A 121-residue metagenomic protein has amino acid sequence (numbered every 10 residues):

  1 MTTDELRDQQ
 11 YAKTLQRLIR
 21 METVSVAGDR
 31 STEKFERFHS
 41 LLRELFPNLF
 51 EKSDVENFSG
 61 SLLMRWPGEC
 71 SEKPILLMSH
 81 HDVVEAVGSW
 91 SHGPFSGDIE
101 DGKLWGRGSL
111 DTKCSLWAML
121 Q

Functional and structural regions predicted by a protein language model:
M1-W117: Acidic/His- and Gly-rich active-site-bordering loop/insert found across diverse amide/peptide-bond hydrolases
